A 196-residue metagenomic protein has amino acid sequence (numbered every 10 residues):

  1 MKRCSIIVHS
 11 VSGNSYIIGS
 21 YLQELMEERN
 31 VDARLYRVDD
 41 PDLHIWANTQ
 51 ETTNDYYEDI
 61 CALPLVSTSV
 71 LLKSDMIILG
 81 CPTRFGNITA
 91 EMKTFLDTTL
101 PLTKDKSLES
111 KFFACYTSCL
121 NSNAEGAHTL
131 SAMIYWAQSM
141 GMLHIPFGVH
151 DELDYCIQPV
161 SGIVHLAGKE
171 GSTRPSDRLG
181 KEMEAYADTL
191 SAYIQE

Functional and structural regions predicted by a protein language model:
M1-S107, L153-I157, V164-E196: N-terminal beta1-alpha1-beta2 submodule of the flavodoxin-like/Rossmannoid cofactor-binding fold
E109-Y155: Short, glycine-/small-residue-rich phosphate/pyrophosphate-handling segment
